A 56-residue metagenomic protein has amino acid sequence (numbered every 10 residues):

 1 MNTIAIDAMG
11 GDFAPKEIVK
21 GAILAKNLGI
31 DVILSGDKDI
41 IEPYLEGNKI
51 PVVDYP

Functional and structural regions predicted by a protein language model:
M1-P56: Contiguous, glycine/small-aliphatic-enriched amphipathic segments in soluble metabolic enzymes
